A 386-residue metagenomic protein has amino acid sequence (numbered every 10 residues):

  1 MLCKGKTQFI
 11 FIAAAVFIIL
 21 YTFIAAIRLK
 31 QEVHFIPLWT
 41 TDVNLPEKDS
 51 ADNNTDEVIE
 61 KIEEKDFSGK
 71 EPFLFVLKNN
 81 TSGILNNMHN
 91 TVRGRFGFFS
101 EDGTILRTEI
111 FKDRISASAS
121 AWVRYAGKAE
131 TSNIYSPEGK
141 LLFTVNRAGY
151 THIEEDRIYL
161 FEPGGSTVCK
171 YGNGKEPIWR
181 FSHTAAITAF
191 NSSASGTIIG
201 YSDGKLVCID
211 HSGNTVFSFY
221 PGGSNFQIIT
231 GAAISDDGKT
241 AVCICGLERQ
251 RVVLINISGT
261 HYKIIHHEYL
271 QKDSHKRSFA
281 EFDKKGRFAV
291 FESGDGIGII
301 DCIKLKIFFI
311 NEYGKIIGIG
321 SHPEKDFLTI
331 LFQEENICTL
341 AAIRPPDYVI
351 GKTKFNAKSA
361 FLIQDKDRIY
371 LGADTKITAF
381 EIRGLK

Functional and structural regions predicted by a protein language model:
M1-S136, L141-F143: N-terminal "mature head" segments of proteins
I62-K65, K70-I84, T108-S120, V145-D156 (+5 more regions): Repeated scaffold domains used in trafficking and secretory/extracellular systems, primarily beta-propellers
E63, D102-I110, P137-N146, K175-S182 (+4 more regions): A short beta-strand motif characteristic of beta-propeller blades
F73-F98, R114-K128, S132-N133, Y150-P163 (+7 more regions): Short beta-strand elements that form the blades of beta-propeller/WD-repeat-like and other beta-sheet-rich scaffold
R95-G97, A129-Y135, G165-C169, K205-I209 (+4 more regions): Structural motif
R107-T108, R124-G127, N133, K140-Y171 (+4 more regions): Alpha-solenoid helical-repeat scaffolds
T184-C302: Acidic, serine/threonine- and glycine-rich low-complexity intrinsically disordered segments that serve as flexible
E292-K386: Hydrophilic extracytoplasmic domains
